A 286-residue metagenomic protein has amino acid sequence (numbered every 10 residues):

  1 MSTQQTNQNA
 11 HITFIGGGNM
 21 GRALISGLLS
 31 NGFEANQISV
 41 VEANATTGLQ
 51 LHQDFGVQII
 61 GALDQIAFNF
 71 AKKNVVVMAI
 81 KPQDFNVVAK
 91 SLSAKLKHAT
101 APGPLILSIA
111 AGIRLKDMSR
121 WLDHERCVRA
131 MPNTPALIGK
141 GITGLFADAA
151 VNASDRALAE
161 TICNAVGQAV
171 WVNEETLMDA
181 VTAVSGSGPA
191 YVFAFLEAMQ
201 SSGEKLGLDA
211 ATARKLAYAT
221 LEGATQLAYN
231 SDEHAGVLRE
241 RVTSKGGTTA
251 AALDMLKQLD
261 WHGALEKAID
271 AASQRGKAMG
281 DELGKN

Functional and structural regions predicted by a protein language model:
M1-A71, E204-L206: NAD(P)+-binding Rossmann beta1-loop-alpha1 motif at the extreme N-terminus of oxidoreductases
S2-T3, Y218-N286: NAD(P)-dependent Rossmann-like dehydrogenase/reductase catalytic/cofactor-binding core
I12, L177-A183, A235-E240: Short pre-catalytic strand/loop immediately N-terminal to key active-site residues, enriched for Gly-Thr
L24, L28, G48-H52, V88-L92 (+2 more regions): Hydrophobic packing residues within well-ordered alpha-helices of enzyme cores
I38, G48, D209-L216, L238 (+1 more regions): Small-residue helix-packing motif on alpha-helices
F55, D64-L145: Rossmann-like NAD(P)(H) cofactor-binding subdomain of soluble oxidoreductases
D117-R126, I142-A180, V192-N230, R275: Internal alpha-helical scaffold of NAD(P)-dependent oxidoreductase catalytic cores
